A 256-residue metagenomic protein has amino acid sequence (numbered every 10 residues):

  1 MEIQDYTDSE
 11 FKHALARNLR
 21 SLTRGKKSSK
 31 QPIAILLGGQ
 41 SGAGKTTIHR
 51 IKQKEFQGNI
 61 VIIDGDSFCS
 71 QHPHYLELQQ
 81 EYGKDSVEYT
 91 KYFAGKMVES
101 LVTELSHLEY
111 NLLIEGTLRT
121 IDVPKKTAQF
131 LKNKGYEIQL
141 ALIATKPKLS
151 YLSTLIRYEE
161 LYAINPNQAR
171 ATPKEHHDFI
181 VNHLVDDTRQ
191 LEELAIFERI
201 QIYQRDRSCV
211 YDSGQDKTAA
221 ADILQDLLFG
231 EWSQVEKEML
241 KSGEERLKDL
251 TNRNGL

Functional and structural regions predicted by a protein language model:
M1-K26: N-terminal pre-Walker A segment at the start of P-loop NTPase domains
R24-P32, E104-S106: Phosphate-binding P-loop
Q40-S41: The conserved Walker
K45: Conserved lysine of the Walker
I48: Hydrophobic positions on the alpha1 helix immediately C-terminal to the Walker A/P-loop
Q57-Q129: Conserved nucleotide-sensing/catalytic segment adjacent to the nucleotide-binding pocket in NTP-handling enzymes
K132-L155: Conserved phosphate-donor/acceptor-positioning beta-strand/loop module used by diverse small-molecule
L152-L256: Conserved GTP-binding G-domain of TRAFAC-class P-loop NTPases and closely related GTPase folds
